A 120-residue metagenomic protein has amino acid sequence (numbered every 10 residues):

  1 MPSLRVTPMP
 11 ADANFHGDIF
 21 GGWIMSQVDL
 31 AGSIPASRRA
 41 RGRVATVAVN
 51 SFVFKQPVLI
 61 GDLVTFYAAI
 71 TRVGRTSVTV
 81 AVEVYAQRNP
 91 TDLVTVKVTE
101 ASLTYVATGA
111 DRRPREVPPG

Functional and structural regions predicted by a protein language model:
M1-A48, V106-G120: Hot-dog-fold acyl-thioester-processing enzymes
P2-L4, L59-L63, T71-G120: HotDog/MaoC-like acyl-thioester-processing domains
R41-P57, D62: Small beta-barrel nucleic-acid-binding modules, principally OB-folds
